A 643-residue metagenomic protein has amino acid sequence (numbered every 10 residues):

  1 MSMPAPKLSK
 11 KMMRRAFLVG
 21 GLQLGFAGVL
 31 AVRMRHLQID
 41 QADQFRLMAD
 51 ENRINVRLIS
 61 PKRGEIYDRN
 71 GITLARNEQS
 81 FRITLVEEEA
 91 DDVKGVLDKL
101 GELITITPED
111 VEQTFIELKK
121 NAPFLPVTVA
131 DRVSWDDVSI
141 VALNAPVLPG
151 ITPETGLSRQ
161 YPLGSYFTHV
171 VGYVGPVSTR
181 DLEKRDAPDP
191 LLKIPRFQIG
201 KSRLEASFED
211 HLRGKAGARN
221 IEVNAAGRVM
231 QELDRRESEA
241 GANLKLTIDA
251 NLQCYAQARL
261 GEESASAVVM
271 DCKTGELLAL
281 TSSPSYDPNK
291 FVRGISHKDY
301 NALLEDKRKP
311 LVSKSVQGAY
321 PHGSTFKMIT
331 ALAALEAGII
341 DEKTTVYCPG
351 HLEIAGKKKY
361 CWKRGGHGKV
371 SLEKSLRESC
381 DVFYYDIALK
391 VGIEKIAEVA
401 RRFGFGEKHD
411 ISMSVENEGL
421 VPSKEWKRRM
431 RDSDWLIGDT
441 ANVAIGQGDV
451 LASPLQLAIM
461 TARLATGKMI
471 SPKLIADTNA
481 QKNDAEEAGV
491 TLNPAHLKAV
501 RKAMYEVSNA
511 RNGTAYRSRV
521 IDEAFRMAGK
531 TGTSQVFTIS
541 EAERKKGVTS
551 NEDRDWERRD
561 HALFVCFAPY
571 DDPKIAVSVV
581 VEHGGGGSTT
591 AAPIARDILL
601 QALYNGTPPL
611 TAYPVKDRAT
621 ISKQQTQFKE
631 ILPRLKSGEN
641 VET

Functional and structural regions predicted by a protein language model:
M1-H297, K307, A319, D341 (+7 more regions): Periplasmic/cell-envelope proteins involved in peptidoglycan metabolism and beta-lactam response
M3-P6, V223-L233, A265, K273-T325 (+2 more regions): Beta-lactam-recognizing serine transpeptidase/beta-lactamase-like catalytic domain environment
